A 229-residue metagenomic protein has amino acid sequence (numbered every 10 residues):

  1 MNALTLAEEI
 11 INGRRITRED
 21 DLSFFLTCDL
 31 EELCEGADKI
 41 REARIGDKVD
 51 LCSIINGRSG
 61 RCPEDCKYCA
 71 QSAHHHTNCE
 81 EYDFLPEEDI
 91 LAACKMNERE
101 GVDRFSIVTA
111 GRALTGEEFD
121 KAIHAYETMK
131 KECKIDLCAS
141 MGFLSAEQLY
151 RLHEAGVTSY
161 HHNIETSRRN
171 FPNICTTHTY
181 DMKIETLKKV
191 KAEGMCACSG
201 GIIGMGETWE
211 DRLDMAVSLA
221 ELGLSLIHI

Functional and structural regions predicted by a protein language model:
M1-T27: An N-terminal boundary/leader segment
I10-I11, F25-L26, R41-R44, K191: Hydrophobic residues in alpha-helical segments
D21, H75-G200, M205-L222: Conserved Radical SAM active-site core
F25, I54, S140-M141: Small/polar loops that bind or transfer phosphate-bearing groups
C34-H75, Y82-S106: N-terminal pre-triad scaffold of radical SAM enzymes
I227-I229: Conserved small/polar residues in nucleotide/adenosyl-binding loops
